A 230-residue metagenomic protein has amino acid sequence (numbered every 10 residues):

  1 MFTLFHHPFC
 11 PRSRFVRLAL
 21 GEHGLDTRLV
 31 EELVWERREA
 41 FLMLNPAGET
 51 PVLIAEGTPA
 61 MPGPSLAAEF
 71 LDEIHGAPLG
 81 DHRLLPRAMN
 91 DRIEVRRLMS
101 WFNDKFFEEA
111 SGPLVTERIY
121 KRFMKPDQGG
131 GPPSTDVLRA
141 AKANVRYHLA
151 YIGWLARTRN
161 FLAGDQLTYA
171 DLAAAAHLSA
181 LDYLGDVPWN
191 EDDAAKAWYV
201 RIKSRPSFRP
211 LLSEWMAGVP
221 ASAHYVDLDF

Functional and structural regions predicted by a protein language model:
M1-P133, D229: GST-like domain detector, emphasizing the conserved glutathione-binding G-site in the N-terminal thioredoxin-like
H7, Y169, W215-M216: Short, solvent-exposed turn/loop segments enriched in Gly/Ser/Thr/Pro and often Arg
H23, L44, I74, R159 (+2 more regions): Residues at alpha-helix termini
W35, L167, A217-G218: Positions that flank functional sites
M43, S204, S213: Phosphate-coordinating loops and pocket residues in cytosolic domains that bind phosphorylated ligands
G80-P86, E109-A110, F161-D165, N190 (+1 more regions): Short, hydrophobic secondary-structure boundary micro-motifs
D104-S204: GST-like fold's C-terminal all-alpha helical module
W215-F230: Acidic/histidine-enriched, glycine/proline-rich intrinsically disordered or flexible terminal extensions
